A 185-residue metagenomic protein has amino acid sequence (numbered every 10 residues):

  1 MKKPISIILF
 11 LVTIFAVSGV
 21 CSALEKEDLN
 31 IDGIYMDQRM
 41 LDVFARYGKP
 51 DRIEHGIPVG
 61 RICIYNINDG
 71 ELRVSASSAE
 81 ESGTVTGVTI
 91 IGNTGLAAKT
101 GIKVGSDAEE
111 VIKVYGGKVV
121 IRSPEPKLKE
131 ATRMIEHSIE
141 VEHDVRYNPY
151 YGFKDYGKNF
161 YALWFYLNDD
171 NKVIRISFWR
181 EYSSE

Functional and structural regions predicted by a protein language model:
M1-P4: Positively charged n-region of N-terminal signal peptides that target proteins for export
I8-A16: Bacterial N-terminal signal peptides
F15, D28, E81-T84: Short, flexible segments with low predicted structural confidence
C21-E25: Boundary at the C-terminal end of the N-terminal hydrophobic targeting segment
E27-G33, G95-I102: Second-shell loop/turn segments in exported
E27-L29, Y65-L72, N93-T94: Feature responds to low-complexity, polar/acidic, surface-exposed segments characteristic of secreted/exported proteins
Q38-E81, K103-E185: A cross-family detector of function-defining hotspots
T86-T89: Eukaryote-biased recognition of intrinsically disordered, low-complexity regulatory segments
